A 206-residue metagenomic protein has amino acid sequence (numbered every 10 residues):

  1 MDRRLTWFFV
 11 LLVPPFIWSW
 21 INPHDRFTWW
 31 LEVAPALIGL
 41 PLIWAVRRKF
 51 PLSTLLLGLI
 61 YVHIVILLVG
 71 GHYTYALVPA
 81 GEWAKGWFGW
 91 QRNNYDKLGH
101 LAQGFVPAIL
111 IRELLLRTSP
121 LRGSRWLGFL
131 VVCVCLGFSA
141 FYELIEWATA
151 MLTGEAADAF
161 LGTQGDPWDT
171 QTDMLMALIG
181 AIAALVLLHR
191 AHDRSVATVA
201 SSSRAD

Functional and structural regions predicted by a protein language model:
M1-V10: N-terminal membrane topogenic signal
R3-R4, F50-L55, S124-G128: Membrane-helix interface segments
L11-F105: "…centered on the first transmembrane helix and the immediately adjacent amphipathic helix/loop
P14, V62, A108-R112, F138-F141: Alpha-helical transmembrane segments of polytopic integral membrane proteins, especially the permease/helical cores
R26-W29, L77-G81, Y95, S139-I179: Interfacial helix-loop-helix junctions of multi-pass membrane proteins
I38-R47, A102-S119, M151-E155, L175-A191: Membrane-interfacial alpha-helical segments at the cytosolic side of multi-pass membrane proteins
S119-L136: Internal alpha-helical transmembrane segments of multi-pass membrane proteins
P167-D206: Primarily interfacial, aromatic-capped hydrophobic alpha-helices that serve as membrane anchors
